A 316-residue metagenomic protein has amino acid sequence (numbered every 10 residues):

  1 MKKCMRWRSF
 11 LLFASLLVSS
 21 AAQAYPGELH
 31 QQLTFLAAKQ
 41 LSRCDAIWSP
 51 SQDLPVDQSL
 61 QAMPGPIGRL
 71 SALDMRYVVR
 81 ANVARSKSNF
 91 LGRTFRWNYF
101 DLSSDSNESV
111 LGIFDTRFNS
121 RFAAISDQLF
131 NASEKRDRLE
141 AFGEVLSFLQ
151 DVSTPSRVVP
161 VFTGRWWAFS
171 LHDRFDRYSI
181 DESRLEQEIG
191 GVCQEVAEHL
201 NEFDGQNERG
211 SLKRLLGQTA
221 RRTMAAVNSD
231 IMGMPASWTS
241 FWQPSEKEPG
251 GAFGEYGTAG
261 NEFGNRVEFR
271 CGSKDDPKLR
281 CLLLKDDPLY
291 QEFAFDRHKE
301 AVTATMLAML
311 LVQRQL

Functional and structural regions predicted by a protein language model:
M1-M5: N-terminal secretory signal peptides that target proteins for export/translocation
W7-R8, H30: Short helix-onset patch at the extreme N-terminus, typifying the N->h transition of secretory signal peptides
S9-S19: Bacterial N-terminal signal peptides
Q23-E140, E144, P155-L316: N-terminal, motif-rich segments that launch catalysis or mediate targeting to/interaction with membranes, typified by
S147: Divalent metal-coordination and catalytic microenvironments
Q150, T154: Short active-site segment of divalent metal-dependent hydrolases/proteases that encodes the spacing between
